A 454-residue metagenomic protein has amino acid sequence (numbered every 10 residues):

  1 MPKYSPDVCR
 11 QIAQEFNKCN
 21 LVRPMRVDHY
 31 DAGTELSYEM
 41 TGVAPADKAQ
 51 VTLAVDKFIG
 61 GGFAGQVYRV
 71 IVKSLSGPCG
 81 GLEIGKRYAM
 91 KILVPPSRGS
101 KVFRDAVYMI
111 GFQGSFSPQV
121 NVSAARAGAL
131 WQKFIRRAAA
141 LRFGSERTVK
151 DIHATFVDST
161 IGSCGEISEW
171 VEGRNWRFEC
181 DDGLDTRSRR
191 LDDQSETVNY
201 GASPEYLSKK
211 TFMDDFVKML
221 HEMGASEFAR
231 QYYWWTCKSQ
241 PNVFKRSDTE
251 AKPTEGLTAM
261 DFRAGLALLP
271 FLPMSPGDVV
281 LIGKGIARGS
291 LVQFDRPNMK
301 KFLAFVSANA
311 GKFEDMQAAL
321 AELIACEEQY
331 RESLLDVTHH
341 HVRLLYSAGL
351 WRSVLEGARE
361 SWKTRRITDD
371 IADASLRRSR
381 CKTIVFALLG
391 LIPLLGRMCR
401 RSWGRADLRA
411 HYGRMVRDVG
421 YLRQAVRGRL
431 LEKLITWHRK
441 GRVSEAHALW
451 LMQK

Functional and structural regions predicted by a protein language model:
M1-D56: Juxta-kinase regulatory segment immediately upstream of eukaryotic protein kinase catalytic domains
T52-K57, F63-R136: ATP-binding glycine-rich loop module of kinase domains
L75-G85, D158-G162, D248-G256: Short, solvent-exposed loop/turn segments that connect beta-strands within catalytic domains and beta-strand-rich
Y88, T148, E166, P253-M260: Protein kinase-like catalytic core scaffold
M109-F212: Conserved structural core of kinase catalytic domains
Q194-E255: Conserved kinase catalytic-core segment
F228-K301: Catalytic activation segment of kinase domains across protein kinase-like and atypical kinase folds
L268-K454: C-terminal catalytic region of ATP-dependent kinase domains
